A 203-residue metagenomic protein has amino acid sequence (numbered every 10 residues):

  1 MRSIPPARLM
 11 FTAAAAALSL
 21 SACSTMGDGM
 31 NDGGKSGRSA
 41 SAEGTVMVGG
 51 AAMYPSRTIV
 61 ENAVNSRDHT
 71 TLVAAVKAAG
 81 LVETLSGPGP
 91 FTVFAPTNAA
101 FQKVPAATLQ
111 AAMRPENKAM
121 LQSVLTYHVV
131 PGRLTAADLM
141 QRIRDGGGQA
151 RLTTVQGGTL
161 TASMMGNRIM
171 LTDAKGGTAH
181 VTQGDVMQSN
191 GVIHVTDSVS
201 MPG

Functional and structural regions predicted by a protein language model:
R2-P5, F11, S24-G203: Mature, structured domains of secreted/extracytosolic soluble proteins
S19-A22: C-terminal motif of bacterial Sec signal peptides marking the signal peptidase cleavage site
